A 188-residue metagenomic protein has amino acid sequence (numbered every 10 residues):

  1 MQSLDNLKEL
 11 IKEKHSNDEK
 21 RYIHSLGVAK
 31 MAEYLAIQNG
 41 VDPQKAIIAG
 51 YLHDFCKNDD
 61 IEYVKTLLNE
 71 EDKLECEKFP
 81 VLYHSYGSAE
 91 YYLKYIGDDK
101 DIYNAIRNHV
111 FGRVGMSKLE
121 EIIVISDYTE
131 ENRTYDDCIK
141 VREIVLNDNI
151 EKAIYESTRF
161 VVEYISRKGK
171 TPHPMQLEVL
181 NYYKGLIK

Functional and structural regions predicted by a protein language model:
M1-R21, G27-E33, E178-K184: Short, Lys/Arg-rich amphipathic segments at extreme N-termini
K8-S16, H24, L35-I154: Divalent metal-dependent catalytic cores for phosphoryl transfer on phosphate-bearing substrates
V64, V141-R142, T158-V161, L180-Y183: Charged, low-complexity, helix-prone segments enriched in Lys/Glu/Asp/Gln
E151, Y155-T158, I165: Helix-rich interaction surfaces within compact, conserved domain-sized segments that mediate assembly or partner
V162-K188: Charged phosphate-binding loop/patch that engages nucleotide di/tri-phosphates or the phosphate backbone of nucleic
